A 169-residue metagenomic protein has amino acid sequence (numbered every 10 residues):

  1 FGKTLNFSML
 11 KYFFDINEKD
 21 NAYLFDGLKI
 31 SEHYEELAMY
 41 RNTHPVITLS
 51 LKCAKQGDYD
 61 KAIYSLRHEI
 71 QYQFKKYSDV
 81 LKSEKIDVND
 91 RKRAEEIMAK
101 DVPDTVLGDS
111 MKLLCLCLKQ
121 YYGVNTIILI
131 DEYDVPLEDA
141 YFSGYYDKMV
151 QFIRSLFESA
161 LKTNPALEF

Functional and structural regions predicted by a protein language model:
K3: Conserved lysine of the Walker
N6, A62, L107, M111 (+1 more regions): Hydrophobic (often cysteine-bearing) scaffold residues that line and stabilize catalytic clefts of nucleotide/cofactor
N6, Y12-V80: P-loop NTPase motor core
N42-H44, V124, P165-L167: Structured loop/turn residues at beta-strand edges in well-structured enzyme cores
T48, A54-G108, P136-S143: Conserved P-loop NTPase mechanochemical-coupling segment
T48, I127-D131, Q151, S155 (+1 more regions): Structural recognition of the conserved hydrophobic beta-strand(s) that form the central parallel beta-sheet of P-loop
F74, S110-Y121, K148-E168: Substrate-engagement module of ASCE P-loop NTPases
Y122-Y146: Conserved P-loop NTPase "ATPase switch" module shared by AAA+ and STAND
